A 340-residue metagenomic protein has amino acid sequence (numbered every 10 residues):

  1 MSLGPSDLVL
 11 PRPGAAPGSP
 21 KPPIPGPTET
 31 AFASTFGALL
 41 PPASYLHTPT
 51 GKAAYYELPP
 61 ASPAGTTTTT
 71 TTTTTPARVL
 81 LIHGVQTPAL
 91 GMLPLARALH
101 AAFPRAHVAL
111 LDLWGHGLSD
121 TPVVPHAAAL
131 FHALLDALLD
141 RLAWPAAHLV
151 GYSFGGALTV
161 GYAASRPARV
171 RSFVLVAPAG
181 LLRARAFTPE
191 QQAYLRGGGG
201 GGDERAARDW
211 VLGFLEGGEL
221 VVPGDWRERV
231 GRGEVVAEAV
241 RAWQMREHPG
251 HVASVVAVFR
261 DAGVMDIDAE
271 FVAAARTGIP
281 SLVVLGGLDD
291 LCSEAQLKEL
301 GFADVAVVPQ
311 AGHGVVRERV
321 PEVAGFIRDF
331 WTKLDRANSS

Functional and structural regions predicted by a protein language model:
M1-H47, Y56: An N-terminal hydrophobic leader/cap segment in hydrolases
G51-T67, T72-D120: Conserved HGGG/HGGXW glycine-rich cap/lid loop of the alpha/beta-hydrolase fold
A98, V272-G312, R317: Conserved loop-alpha-helix segment in the C-terminal half of the alpha/beta-hydrolase fold that carries the catalytic
A129-A147: Conserved acidic catalytic loop of the alpha/beta-hydrolase fold
G151-G155, T159: Gly/Ala-rich beta-loop-alpha elbow adjacent to hydrolase catalytic centers
V160-S165, R169-F214: Flexible "cap/lid" loop of the alpha/beta hydrolase fold
A184, E190, D203-T277: Conserved alpha/beta-hydrolase catalytic His-Asp/Glu region
G301-S340: Catalytic active-site module of serine/aspartate enzymes centered on a nucleophile-bearing elbow/loop
